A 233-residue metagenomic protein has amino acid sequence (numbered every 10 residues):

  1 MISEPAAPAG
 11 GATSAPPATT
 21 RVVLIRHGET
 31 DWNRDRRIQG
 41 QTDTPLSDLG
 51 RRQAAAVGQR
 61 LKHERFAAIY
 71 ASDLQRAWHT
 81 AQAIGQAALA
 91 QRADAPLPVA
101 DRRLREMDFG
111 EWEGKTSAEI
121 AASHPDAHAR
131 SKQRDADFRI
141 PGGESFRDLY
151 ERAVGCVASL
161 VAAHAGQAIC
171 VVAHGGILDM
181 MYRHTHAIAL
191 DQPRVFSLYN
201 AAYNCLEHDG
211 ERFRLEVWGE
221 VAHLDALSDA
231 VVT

Functional and structural regions predicted by a protein language model:
M1-T20, F109-E119, A162-Q167, R183-T233: Acidic, low-complexity terminal tails and accessory targeting/binding regions of phosphate-metabolizing enzymes
I2-A12, P16-P17, A56-H128: Phosphate-coordination/substrate-recognition cap region in phosphate-metabolizing enzymes
R21-H27, V171-V172: Short, hydrophobic/glycine-enriched beta-strand segments
G28, A168, G175, V221: Active-site metal-binding loops of divalent metal-dependent hydrolases
E29-A87, R139-V154: Loop-to-helix element that buttresses phosphate recognition and phosphoryl-transfer chemistry
R60, A83-A87, S159, A163 (+1 more regions): Active-site catalytic microenvironments for nucleophilic, acid-base chemistry
Q75-R76, I177-M180: Glycine-rich phosphate-binding loops at beta-strand->alpha-helix junctions
A87-G155, E207, R214-W218, S228-T233: Phosphate-handling substructures
